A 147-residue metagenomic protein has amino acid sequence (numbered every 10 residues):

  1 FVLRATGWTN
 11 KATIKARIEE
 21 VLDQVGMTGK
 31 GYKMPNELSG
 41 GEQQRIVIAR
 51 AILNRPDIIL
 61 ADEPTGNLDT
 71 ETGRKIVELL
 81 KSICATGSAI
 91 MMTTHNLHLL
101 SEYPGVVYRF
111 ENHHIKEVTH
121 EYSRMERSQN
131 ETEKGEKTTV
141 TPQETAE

Functional and structural regions predicted by a protein language model:
T13-V25: ABC nucleotide-binding domain "signature" region
M34-L38, E42: Conserved ABC ATPase signature
I48: Hydrophobic anchor residue at the start of the ABC signature
L53-D57: A short, proline-enriched helix->beta-strand linker immediately N-terminal to the Walker B motif in ABC-type P-loop
I59-D62: Catalytic Walker B motif of ABC-type/P-loop ATPase nucleotide-binding domains
T70-T72: Helix N-cap at the start of a conserved alpha-helix in ABC-type nucleotide-binding domains
T94-H95: H-loop/switch region of ABC-family ATPase nucleotide-binding domains
